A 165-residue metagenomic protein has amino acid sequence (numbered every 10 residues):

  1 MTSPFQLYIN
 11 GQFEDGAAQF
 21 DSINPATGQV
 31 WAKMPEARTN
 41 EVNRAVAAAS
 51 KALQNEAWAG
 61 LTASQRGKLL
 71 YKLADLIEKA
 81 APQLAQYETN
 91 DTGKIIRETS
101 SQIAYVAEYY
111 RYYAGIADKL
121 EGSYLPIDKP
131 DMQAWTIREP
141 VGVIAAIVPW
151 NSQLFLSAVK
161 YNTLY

Functional and structural regions predicted by a protein language model:
M1-T27, A52: Hydrophobic face of amphipathic alpha-helices that form TPR/SEL1-like repeat modules and related alpha-solenoid
I9, E14, D91, L120 (+1 more regions): Short glycine/serine/threonine-biased micro-segments
G11, G28, R66, Y110 (+1 more regions): Residue-level signature of catalytic and energy-coupling elements of molecular machines, predominantly ATP/GTP-dependent
Q12, K94, I116, S123 (+1 more regions): Gly/Ser/Thr-rich helix-start
I23-N24, T39-V42, L154: A short local loop/turn or secondary-structure capping micro-motif enriched for an aromatic residue
W31-E121: Glycine-rich loop-to-alpha-helix module at the N-terminal edge of alpha/beta enzyme cores
S123-Y165: Conserved small-residue-rich beta-alpha loop and adjacent elements that most often cradle the phosphate/pyrophosphate
